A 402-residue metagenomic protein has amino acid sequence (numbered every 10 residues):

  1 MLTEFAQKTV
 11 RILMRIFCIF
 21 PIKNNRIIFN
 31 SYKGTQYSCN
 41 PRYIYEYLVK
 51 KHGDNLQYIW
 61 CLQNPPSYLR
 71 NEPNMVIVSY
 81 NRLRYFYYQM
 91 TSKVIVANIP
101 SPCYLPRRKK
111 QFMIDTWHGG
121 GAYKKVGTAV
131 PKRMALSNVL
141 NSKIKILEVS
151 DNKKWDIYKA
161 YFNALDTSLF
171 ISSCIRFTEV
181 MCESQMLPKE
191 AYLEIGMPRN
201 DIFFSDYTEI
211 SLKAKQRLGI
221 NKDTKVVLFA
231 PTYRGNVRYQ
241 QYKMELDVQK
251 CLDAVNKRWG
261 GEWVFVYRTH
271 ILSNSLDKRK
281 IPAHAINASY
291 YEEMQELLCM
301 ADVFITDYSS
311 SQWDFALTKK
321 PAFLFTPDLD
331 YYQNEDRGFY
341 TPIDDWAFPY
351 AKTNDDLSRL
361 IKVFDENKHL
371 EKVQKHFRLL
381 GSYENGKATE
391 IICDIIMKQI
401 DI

Functional and structural regions predicted by a protein language model:
M1-Y85: N-terminal pre-catalytic "stem/leader" segment of glycosyltransferase-like enzymes
L2-R11, K124, A129-V237, L370-Q374: A nucleotide-sugar donor-handling region in carbohydrate enzymes
S38-H52, P198-K280, A351-T353, A388: Conserved catalytic-core segment of nucleotide-activated headgroup transferases in glycan assembly
R42, N74-S137: Extended catalytic core of nucleotide-activated donor transferases of GT-like folds
V78-K93, V266-W313: Donor nucleotide-activated moiety binding/catalytic core segment of transferases that use nucleotide-activated donors
V94-K124, Y291-D336: A donor-sugar binding/catalytic signature common to diverse glycosyltransferases and related nucleotide-sugar
A135-L147, S310-G381: Catalytic binding pocket for nucleotide-activated donors in carbohydrate/polymer assembly enzymes
N385-I402: C-terminal alpha-helical cap of glycosyltransferases
